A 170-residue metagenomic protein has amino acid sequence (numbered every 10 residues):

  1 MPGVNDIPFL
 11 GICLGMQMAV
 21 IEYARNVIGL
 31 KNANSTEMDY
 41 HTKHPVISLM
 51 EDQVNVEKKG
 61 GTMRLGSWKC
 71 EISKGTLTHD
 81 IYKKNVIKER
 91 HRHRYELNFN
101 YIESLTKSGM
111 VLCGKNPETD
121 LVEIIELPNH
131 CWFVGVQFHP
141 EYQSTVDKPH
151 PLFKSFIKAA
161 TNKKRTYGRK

Functional and structural regions predicted by a protein language model:
M1-W68, G75-L77, F153-T161: Cysteine-nucleophile active-site neighborhood
L30-K31, K84-N85, V111: Short coil/loop linkers at secondary-structure junctions
Q53-H91, N98-Y101, T106: Glycine-rich phosphate/pyrophosphate-binding loop and adjacent beta-alpha nucleotide/cofactor-binding cores
I87-K170: Acyltransferase
